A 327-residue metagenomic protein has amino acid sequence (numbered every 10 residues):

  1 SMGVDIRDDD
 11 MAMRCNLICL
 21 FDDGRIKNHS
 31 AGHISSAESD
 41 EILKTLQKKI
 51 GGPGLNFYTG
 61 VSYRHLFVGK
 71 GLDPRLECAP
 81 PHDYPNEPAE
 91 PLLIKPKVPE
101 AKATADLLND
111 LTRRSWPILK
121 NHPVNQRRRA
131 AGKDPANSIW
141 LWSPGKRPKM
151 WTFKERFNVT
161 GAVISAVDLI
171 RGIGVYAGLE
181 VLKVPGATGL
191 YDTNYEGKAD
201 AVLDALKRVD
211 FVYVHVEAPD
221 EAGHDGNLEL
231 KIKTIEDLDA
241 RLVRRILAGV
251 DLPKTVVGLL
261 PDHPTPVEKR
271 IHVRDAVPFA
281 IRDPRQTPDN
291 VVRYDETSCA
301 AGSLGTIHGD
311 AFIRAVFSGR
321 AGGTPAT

Functional and structural regions predicted by a protein language model:
S1-T327: Feature captures the catalytic ectodomains and active-site-proximal regions of enzymes that hydrolyze or transfer
